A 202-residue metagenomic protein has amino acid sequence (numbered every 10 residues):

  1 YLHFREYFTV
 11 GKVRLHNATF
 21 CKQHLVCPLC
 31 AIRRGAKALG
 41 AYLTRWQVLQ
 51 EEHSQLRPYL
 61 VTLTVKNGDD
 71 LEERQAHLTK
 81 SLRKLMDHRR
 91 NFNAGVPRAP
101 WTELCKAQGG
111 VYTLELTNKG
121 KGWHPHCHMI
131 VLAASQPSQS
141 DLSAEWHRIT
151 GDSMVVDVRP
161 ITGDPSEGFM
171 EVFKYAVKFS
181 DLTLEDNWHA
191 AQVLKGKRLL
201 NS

Functional and structural regions predicted by a protein language model:
Y1-W123, A133-S202: Right-hand nucleic-acid polymerase module
M129: Cys/His-coordinated zinc-finger cores
